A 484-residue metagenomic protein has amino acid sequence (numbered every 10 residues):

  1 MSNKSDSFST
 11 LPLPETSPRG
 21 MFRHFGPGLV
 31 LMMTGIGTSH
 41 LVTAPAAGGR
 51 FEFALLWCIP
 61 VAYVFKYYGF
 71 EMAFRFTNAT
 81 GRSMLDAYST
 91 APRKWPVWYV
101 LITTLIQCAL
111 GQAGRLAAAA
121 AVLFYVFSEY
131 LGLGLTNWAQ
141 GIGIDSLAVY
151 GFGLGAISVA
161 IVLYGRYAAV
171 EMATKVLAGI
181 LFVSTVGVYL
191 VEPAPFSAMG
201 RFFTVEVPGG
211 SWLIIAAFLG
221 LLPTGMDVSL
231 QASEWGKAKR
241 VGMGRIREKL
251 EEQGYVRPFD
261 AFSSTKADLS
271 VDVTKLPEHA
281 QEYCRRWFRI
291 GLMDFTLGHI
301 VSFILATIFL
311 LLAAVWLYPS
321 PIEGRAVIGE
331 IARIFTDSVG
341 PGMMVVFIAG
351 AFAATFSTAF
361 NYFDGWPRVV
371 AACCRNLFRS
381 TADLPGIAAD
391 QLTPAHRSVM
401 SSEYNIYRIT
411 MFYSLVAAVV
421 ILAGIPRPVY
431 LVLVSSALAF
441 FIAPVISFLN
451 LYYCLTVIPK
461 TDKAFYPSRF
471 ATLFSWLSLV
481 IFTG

Functional and structural regions predicted by a protein language model:
M1-L41, A217, K249, Q253-V256 (+3 more regions): Membrane-interface "cap" regions at the ends of multi-pass membrane proteins
K4-T10, A44-G48, F70-P96, A121-T136 (+4 more regions): Flexible loop linkers connecting adjacent transmembrane helices in multi-pass alpha-helical membrane transporters
L31, C58-S89, V100-G114: Juxtamembrane transmembrane-helix boundary signature
A46-E71, K94-V97, F303: Extracellular loop-to-transmembrane helix junctions
V97-A139, G151, T358-R375, T483: Hydrophobic transmembrane alpha-helices that form the core helical bundles of multi-pass secondary transporters
A139-G153, G342, R375-A423: Loop-to-transmembrane helix boundary motifs in multi-pass membrane proteins
Y167, A173-V176, G386-D390, H396-T410 (+1 more regions): C-terminal membrane-solvent junction of multi-pass transporters and transport-like membrane proteins
G179-V207, I215-E234, S447-T461, G484: Hydrophobic alpha-helical segments and their helix-loop junctions in multi-pass secondary transporters
